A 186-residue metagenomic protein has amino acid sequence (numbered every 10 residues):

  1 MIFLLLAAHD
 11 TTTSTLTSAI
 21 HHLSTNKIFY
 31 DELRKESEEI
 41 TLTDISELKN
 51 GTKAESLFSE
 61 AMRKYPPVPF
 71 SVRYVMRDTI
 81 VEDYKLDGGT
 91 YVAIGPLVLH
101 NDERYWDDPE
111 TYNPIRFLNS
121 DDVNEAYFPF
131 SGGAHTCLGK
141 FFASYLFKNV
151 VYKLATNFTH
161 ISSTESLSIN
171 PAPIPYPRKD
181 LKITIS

Functional and structural regions predicted by a protein language model:
M1-T15, G51: Conserved cytochrome P450 catalytic core segment spanning the I/J/K helices
H9-E36, K140-N157: Cytochrome P450 catalytic-core helices
T43-E82, E103: Conserved cytochrome P450 K-helix E-x-x-R motif and the immediately C-terminal K′/meander segment
I94-S120: Conserved cytochrome P450 K-helix/beta-meander segment immediately N-terminal to the heme-binding cysteine loop
N119-F128: Active-site-adjacent bridging/hinge elements
H135, K140-Y176: Cytochrome P450 heme-binding "Cys pocket" and the immediately downstream C-terminal segment
